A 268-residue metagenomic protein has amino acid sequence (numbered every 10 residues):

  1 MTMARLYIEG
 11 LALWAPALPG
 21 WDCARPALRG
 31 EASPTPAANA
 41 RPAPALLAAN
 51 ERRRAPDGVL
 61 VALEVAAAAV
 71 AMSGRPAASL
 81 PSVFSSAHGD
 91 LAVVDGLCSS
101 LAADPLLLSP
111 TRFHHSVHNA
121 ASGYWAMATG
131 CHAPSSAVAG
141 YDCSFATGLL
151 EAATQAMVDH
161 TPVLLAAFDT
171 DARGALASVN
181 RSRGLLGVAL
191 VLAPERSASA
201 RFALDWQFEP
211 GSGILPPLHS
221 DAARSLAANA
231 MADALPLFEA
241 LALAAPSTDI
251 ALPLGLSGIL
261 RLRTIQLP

Functional and structural regions predicted by a protein language model:
M1-H88, A92-R112, V117-H118, S122-S135 (+1 more regions): Conserved "HGTGT" condensation-loop signature of ketosynthase/thiolase-family condensing enzymes that catalyze
A62-A67, M72-G74, A139-V163: Active-site-proximal alpha-helical scaffold in enzymes
